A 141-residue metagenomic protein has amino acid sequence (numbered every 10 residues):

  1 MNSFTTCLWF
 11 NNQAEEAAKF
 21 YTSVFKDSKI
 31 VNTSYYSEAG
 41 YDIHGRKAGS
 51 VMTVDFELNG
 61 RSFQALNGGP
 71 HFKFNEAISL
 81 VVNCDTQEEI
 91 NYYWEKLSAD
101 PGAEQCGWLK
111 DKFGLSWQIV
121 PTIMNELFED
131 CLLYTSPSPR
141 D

Functional and structural regions predicted by a protein language model:
F4-N11, R46-E57, P70-E95: Vicinal oxygen chelate
T6, Y21, F56, L97 (+2 more regions): Terminal peptide-recognition signature
L8, N12-A17, S23: Hydrophobic ligand-binding cavity/cleft-lining segments
V31-K73, W117-P121: Conserved short beta-strand elements that form part of the metal-binding/catalytic scaffold of enzyme active sites
G102-E104: Short, small/polar residue-rich loop motifs at catalytic or cofactor-binding pockets
G107-S116: Catalytic nucleophile loop of clan PA
I123-L133: Catalytic and substrate-binding regions of cell-wall glycan-acting enzymes that process beta-1,4-linked
Y134-P139: Conserved small/polar residues in nucleotide/adenosyl-binding loops
